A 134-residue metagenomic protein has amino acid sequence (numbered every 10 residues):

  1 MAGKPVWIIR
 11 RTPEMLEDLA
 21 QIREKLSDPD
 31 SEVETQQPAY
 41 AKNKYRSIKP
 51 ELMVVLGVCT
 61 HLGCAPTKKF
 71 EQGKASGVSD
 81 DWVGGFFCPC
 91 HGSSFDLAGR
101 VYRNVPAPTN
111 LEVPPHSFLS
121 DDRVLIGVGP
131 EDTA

Functional and structural regions predicted by a protein language model:
M1-E17: Short extracytoplasmic
T12-D30: Short, surface-exposed, low-complexity cationic segments
E24-A134: Rieske [2Fe-2S] iron-sulfur-binding domain
